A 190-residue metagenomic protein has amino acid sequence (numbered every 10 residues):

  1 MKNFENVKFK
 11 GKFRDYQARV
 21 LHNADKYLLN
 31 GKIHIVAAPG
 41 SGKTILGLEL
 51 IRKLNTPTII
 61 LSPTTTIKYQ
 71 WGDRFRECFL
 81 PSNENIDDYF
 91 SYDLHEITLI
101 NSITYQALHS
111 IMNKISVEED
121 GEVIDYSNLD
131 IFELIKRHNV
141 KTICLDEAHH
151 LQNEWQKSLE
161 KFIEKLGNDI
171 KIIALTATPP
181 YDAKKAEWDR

Functional and structural regions predicted by a protein language model:
M1-V36: Conserved pre-motif I regulatory segment
P39, T44-E77, A107, Y181: Conserved Walker A/P-loop ATP-binding site and its immediately adjacent core in helicase/helicase-like ATPase domains
P57, I97-I100, V140-T142, N168-I173: Loop/turn-to-beta-strand initiation segments
T65, I86-L94, T104-S110, H150-N153: Conserved helicase motor
T66-L94, D189: Conserved helix-turn-beta segment of the N-terminal RecA-like "Helicase ATP-binding" lobe in SF1/SF2 helicases
N101-K141, Q152-S158: Conserved RecA-like ASCE ATPase "motif II neighborhood" in helicase/translocase motors
D146-E147: Walker B catalytic acidic pair
H150-R190: Post-DEXD/H (motif II) to motif III coupling segment of the RecA-like Helicase ATP-binding lobe
